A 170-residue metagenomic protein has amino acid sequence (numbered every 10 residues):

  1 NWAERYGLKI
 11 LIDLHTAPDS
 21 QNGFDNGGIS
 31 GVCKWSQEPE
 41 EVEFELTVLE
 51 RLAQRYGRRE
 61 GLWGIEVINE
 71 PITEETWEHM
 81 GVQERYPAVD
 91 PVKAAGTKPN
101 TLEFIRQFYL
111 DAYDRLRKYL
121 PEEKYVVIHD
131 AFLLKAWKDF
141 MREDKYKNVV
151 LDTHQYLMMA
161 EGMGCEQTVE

Functional and structural regions predicted by a protein language model:
N1-T16, S20, F24-V67, F108-R115: An active-site-proximal structural segment forming one wall of the substrate-binding cleft that immediately precedes
T47, Q54-G57, G61-G64, I68-E170: Extracellular glycoside hydrolase catalytic/binding regions
